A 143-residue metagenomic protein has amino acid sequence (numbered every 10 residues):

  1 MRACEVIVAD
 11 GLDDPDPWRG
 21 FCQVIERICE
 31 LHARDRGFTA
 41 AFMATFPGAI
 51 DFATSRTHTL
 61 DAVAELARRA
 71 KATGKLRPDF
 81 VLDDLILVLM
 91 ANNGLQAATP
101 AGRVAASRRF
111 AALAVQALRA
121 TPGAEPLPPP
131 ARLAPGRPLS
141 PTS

Functional and structural regions predicted by a protein language model:
R2-R34, G48-D51, H58-D61: Hydrophobic alpha-helical connector segments
C4-D10, D83-L85, P138-T142: A short, hydrophobic/aromatic-rich structural module that often spans a beta strand with its adjoining loop
D14, I28-D35, T73, N92-L95 (+1 more regions): Phosphate/oxyanion-binding loops and surfaces in catalytic or ligand/nucleic-acid-binding neighborhoods
Q23, R34, A40-A41, G48-N93 (+2 more regions): Amphipathic alpha-helical packing segments from all-alpha helical-bundle domains
R36-G48, P122-L139: Short, flexible, glycine-rich and Lys/Arg-enriched loop motifs at helix boundaries that contact anionic partners
A98, G102, R108-G123, R132-T142: Conserved NTP phosphate-binding and transfer environment spanning the P-loop NTPase/kinase superfamily
